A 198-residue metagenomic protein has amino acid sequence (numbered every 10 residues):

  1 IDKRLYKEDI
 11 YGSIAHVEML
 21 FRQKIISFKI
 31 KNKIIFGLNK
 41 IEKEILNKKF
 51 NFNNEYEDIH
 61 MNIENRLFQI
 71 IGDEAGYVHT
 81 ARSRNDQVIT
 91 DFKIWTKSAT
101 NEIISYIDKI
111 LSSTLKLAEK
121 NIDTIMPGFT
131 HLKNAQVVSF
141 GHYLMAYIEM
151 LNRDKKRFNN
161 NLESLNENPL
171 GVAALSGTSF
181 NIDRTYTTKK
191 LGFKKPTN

Functional and structural regions predicted by a protein language model:
I1-G177, N181-K190, K194-P196: A helix-coil-helix interface module used to build multimeric assemblies and to scaffold catalytic/cofactor sites
